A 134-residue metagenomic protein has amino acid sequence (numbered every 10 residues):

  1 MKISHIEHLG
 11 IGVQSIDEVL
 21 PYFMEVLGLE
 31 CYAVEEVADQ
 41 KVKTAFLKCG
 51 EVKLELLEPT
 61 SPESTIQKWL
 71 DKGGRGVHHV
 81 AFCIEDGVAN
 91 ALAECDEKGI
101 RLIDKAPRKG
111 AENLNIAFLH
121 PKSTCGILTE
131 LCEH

Functional and structural regions predicted by a protein language model:
M1, H5-E7, V19, L29-V42 (+2 more regions): A cross-kingdom feature marking solvent-exposed beta-strand/loop segments within repeated, beta-rich binding/scaffold
K2, A45-K48, L54-E55, N90-H134: Vicinal oxygen chelate
I6, G10, L20-F23, L47 (+5 more regions): Short, structured motif recognition centered on aromatic/hydrophobic residues
I6-Q14, A45-K48, I66-E94: Vicinal oxygen chelate
I16, V52, P62: A generic "binding-loop/recognition-motif" signal
P59, F82-E85, P107, H134: Beta-hairpin (beta-strand-turn-beta-strand) motif
